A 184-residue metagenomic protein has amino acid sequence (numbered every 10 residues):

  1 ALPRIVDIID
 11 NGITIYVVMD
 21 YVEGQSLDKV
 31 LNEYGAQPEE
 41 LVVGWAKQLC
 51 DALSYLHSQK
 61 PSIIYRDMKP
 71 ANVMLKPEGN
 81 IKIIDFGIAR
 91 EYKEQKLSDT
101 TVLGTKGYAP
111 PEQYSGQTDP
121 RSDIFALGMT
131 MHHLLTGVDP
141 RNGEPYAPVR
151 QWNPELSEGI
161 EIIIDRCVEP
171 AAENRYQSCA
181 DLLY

Functional and structural regions predicted by a protein language model:
I8: Activation-segment/catalytic-loop signature of the eukaryotic protein kinase fold
G12-S26: Conserved short submotifs of the Hanks-type protein kinase catalytic core that shape the nucleotide-binding pocket
L27-Q37: AlphaC helix of the protein kinase catalytic domain
W45-A46: Activation segment signature within eukaryotic-like protein kinase domains
D51-I63: Protein kinase catalytic-loop region centered on the HRD/HxD motif
L75-G79: Activation-loop N-terminal segment of eukaryotic-like protein kinases
G107-Y184: C-terminal lobe helix-coil module of Hanks-type protein kinase domains
